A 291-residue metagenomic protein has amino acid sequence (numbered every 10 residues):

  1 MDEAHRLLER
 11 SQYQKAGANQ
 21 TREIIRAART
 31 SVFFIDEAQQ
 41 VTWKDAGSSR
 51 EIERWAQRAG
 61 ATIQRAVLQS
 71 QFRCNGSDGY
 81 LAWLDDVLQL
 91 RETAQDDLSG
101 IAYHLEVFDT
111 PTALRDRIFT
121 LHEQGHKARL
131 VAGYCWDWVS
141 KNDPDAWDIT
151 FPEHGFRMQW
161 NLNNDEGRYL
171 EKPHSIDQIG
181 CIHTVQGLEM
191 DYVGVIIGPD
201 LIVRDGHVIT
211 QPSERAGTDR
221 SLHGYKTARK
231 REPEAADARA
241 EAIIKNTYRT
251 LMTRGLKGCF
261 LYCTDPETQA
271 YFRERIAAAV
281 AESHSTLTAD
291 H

Functional and structural regions predicted by a protein language model:
M1-L68: Signature of the SF2 helicase/ATPase Hel1-core->accessory helical subdomain module
E3-R10, L162-L170, Y225-A235: Short, basic, glycine/proline-bearing loop/turn elements
A16-Q20, L114, A240, I244: Amphipathic coiled-coil/heptad-repeat helices and related helical stalk/stem segments that mediate oligomerization
T30-V32, P173-H284: C-terminal accessory regions
D36, Y134-W136, T264-D265: Short, well-ordered beta-to-alpha junction loops that form the rim of enzyme active sites and present histidine/acidic
Q40-R50, Q57-A82, D86-H207, E241: Conserved helicase/translocase motor-coupling segment
